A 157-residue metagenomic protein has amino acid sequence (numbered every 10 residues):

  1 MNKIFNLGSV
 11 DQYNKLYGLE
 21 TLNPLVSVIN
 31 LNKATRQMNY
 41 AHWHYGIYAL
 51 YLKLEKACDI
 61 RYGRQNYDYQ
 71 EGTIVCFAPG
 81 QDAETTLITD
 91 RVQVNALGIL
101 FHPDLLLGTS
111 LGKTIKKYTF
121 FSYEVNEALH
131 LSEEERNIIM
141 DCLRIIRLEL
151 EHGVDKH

Functional and structural regions predicted by a protein language model:
M1-R61, Q65-Y67: Generic protein-terminus/edge-of-domain signal
L16, E20, I88-H152: A hydrophobic/aromatic-rich effector-binding and dimerization subdomain of bacterial HTH-type transcriptional regulators
H44, C76, L100: Short aromatic/basic micro-patch
E55, P79, F101-P103: Residues immediately flanking
R61, Q81-T86, R91-V92: Basic/polar, acidic-poor N-terminal "presequence/leader" segments that form or can form short amphipathic helices
R64-A78: Short acidic-glycine-tyrosine-enriched beta hairpin
V75, G80-T86, L106: Histidine-centered metal-chelating micro-motifs
K156-H157: Polybasic "coupling" helices that flank or enter modular domains
